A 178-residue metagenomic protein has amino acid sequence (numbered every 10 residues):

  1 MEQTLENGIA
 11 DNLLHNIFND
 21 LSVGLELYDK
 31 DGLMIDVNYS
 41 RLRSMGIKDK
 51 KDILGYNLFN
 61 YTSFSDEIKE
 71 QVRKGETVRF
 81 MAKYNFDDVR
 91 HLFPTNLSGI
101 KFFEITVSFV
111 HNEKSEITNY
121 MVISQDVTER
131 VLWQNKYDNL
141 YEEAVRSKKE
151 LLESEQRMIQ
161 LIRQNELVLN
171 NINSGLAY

Functional and structural regions predicted by a protein language model:
Q3, N7-K30, Y137-Y178: PAS/LOV and related PAS-like sensory modules
T4, V127-T128: PAS/PAC or PAS-like capping segment
M34-V37: Conserved hydrophobic beta-strand signature of PAS-family and PAS-like sensory domains
R41-I53: PAS/PAS-like sensory domain cap-loop motif
N60-L97: Terminal output helix/cap of sensory domains in signal transduction proteins
F80, K101-I105: PAS and PAS-like sensory/regulatory domains
I105-S108, E116-D126: PAS-family sensory domains
